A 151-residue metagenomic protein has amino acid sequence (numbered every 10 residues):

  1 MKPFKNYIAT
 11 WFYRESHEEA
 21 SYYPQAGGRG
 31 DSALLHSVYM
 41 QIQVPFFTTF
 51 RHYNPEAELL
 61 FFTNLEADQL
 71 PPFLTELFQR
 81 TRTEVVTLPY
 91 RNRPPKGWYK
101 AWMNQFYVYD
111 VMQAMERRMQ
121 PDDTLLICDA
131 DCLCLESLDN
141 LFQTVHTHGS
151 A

Functional and structural regions predicted by a protein language model:
M1-P95: N-terminal anchoring/stem segment of glycosyltransferases
F4-K5, T124, G149-S150: A generic secondary-structure signal marking the coil-to-beta-strand transition
S37-V44, P94-L126, E136, N140: A conserved donor-nucleotide-binding helix/loop in the catalytic core of Leloir-type glycosyltransferases
F50-Y53, L77, M115-M119, T144: Hydrophobic helix-cap positions at the C-terminus of alpha-helices in RecA-like/P-loop ATPase nucleotide-binding cores
E56, Q120-D122, G149: Short, high-confidence coil segments that cap the C-terminus of an alpha-helix and link into the following beta-strand
E84-L88, D110-Q113, A151: Glycine-rich loops and low-complexity Gly/Arg-rich segments that provide flexible linkers or classic glycine-based
D129-L133: The conserved acidic donor/metal-binding loop of glycosyltransferases
C134-A151: Conserved donor-nucleotide/metal-binding helix-loop-beta segment in metal-dependent transferases, i.e., the alpha-helix
